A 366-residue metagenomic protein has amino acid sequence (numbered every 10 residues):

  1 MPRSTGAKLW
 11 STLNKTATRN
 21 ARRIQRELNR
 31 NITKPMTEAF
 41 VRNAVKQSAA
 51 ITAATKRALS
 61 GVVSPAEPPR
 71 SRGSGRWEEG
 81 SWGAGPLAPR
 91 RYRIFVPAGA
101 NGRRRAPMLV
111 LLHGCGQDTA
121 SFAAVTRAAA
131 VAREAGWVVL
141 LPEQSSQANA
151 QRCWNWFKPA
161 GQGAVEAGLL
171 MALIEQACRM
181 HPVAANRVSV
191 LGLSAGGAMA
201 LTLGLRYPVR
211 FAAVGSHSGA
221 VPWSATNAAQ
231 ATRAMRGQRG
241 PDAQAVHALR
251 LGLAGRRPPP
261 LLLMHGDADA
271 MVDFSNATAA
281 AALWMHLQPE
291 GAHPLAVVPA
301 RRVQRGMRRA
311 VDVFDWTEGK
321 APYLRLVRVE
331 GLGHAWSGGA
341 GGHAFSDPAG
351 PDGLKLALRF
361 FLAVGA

Functional and structural regions predicted by a protein language model:
M1-M108, A120-S121, L191-A195, M199 (+6 more regions): A domain-start/cap signature at the N-terminus of enzymes
P2-T16, K34, A88-R90, A100 (+6 more regions): Serine-hydrolase catalytic machinery in alpha/beta-hydrolase-like enzymes
L109-L111, L261, L326: Hydrophobic beta-strand anchors of alpha/beta hydrolase catalytic cores
V165, L169, N276, D352 (+1 more regions): Charged catalytic carboxylate motif
L191, G215-S218, M264, V329-E330: Alpha/beta-hydrolase-fold catalytic nucleophile elbow
L263-H265, D269: Short beta-strand/loop motif that positions the catalytic acidic residue of the alpha/beta-hydrolase fold
M271-N276, S337: Conserved alpha/beta-hydrolase "acid-adjacent" motif
L326-G339: Active-site-adjacent mobile loop/cap segments within catalytic or ligand-binding domains
